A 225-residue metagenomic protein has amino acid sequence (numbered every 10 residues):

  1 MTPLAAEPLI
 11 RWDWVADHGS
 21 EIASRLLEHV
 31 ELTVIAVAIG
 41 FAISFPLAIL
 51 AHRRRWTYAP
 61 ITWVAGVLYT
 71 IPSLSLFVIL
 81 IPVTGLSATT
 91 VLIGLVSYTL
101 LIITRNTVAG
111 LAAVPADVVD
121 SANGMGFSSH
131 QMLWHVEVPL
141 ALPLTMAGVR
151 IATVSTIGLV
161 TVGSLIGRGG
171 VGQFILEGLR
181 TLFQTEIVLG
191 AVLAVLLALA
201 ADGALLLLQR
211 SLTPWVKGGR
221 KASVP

Functional and structural regions predicted by a protein language model:
M1-A36: Periplasmic/extracellular loop-to-transmembrane helix junction in inner-membrane transport proteins
S20-E31, T62-L68, I81, G85 (+3 more regions): Alpha-helical membrane-interface segments at transmembrane helix boundaries
S24-L32, I81-I102, L142, E186 (+1 more regions): Loop-to-helix entry region at the N-terminal start of transmembrane alpha-helices in multi-pass membrane transporters
V34, S97, H130-V162, T185 (+2 more regions): Transmembrane alpha-helices
L47-L80, R105-A109, A113: Cytoplasmic-entry segments and transmembrane alpha-helices of multi-pass inner-membrane transporters
N106-M146, I151, V171: Short cytoplasmic-facing helical segments at TM-TM junctions of multi-pass membrane proteins
V171-L207: Hydrophobic alpha-helical transmembrane segments of polytopic membrane proteins
Q209-P225: Short cytosolic juxtamembrane segments of multi-pass membrane proteins
